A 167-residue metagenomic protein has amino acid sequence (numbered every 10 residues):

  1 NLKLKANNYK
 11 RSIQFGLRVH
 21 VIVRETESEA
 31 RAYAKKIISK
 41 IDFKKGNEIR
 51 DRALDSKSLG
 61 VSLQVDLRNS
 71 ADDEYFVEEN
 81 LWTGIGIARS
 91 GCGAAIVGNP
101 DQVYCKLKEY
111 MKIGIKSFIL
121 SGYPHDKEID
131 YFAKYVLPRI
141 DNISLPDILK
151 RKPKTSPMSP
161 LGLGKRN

Functional and structural regions predicted by a protein language model:
N1-A6, H125-Y131, Y135: Active-site-adjacent beta->alpha loops and helix N-cap segments on the catalytic face of soluble alpha/beta enzymes
N1-K112, D141-N167: An alpha-helical appendage that flanks or caps ligand/catalytic pockets
V23, I96, G122-I129: Acidic-and-aromatic substrate-binding clefts and catalytic sites of carbohydrate-active enzymes
I38, K134-L137: Short, electropositive alpha-helical surface patch
